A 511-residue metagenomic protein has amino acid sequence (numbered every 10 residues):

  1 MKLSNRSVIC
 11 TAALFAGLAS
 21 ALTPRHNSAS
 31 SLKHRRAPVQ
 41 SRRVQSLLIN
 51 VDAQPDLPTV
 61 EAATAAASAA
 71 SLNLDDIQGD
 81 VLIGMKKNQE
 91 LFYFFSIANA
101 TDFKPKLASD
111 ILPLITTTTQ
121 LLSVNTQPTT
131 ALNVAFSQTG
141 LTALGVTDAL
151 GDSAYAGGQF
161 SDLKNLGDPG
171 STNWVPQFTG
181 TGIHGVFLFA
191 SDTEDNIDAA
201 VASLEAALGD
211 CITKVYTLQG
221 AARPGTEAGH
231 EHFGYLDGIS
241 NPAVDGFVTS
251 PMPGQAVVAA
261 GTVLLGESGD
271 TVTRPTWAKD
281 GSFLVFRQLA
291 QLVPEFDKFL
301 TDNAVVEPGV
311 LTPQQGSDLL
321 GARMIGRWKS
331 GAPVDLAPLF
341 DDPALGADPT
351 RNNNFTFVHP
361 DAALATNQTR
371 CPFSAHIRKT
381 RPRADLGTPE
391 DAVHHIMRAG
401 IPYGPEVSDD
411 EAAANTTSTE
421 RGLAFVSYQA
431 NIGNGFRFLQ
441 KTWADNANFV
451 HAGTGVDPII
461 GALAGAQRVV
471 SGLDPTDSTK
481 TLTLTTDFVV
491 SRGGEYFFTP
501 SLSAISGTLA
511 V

Functional and structural regions predicted by a protein language model:
M1-L3: N-terminal secretory signal peptides that target proteins for export/translocation
N5-A21: Cleavable N-terminal signal peptides of Sec/SRP-targeted secreted and luminal proteins
L22-V511: Long, low-complexity, Ser/Thr/Gly/Pro-rich intrinsically disordered segments that act as flexible linkers and assembly
